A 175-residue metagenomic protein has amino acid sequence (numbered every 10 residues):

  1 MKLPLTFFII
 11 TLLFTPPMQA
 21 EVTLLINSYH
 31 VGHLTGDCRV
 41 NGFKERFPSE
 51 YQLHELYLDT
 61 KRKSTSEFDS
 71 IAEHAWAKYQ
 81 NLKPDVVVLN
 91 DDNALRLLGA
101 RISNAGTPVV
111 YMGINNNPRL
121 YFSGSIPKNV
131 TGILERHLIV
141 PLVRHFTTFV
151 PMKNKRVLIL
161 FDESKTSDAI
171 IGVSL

Functional and structural regions predicted by a protein language model:
K2-I9: Sec-dependent signal peptide recognition, specifically the positively charged N-region followed immediately by
M18-L175: Short hydrophobic alpha-helices and adjacent helix-cap/hinge residues
